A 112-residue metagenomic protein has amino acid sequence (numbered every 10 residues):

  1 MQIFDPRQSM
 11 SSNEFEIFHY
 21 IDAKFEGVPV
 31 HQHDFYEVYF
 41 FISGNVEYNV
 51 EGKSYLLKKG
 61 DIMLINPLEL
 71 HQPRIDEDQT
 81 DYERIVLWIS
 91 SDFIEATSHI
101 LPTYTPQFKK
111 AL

Functional and structural regions predicted by a protein language model:
M1-I62, E69, P102-P106, K110: Generic protein-terminus/edge-of-domain signal
Y48, A96-T97: Short acidic, gly/pro-rich beta-turn/loop elements at beta-sheet edges and active-site/ligand-binding grooves
L68-F93, I100: Ligand-binding loop in jelly-roll beta-barrel domains
